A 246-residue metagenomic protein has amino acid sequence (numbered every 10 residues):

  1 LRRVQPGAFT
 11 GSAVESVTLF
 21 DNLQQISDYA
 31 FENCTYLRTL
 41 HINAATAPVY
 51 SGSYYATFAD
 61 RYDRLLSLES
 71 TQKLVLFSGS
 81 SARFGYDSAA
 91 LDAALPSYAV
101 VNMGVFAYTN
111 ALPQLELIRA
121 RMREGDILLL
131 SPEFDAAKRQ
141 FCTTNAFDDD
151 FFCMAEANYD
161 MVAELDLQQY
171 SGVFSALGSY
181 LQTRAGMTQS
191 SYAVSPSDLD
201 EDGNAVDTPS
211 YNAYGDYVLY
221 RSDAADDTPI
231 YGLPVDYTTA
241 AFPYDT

Functional and structural regions predicted by a protein language model:
L1, L37, T71, E124-I127: A general structural motif
L1-R3, G11-Q25, T35-T46: Structural signature of tandem-repeat unit edges
T10, L66-T71, A120-R123: Flexible, charged surface loops at secondary-structure boundaries
A45-K73: N-terminal secretory targeting modules
A47-S53, A99-G104, A241-D245: Acidic/glycine-enriched edge-of-secondary-structure segments
L76-L165: Membrane-embedded segments
A146-T246: Secreted/periplasmic serine-hydrolase-like ester/acetyl group-modifying domain
